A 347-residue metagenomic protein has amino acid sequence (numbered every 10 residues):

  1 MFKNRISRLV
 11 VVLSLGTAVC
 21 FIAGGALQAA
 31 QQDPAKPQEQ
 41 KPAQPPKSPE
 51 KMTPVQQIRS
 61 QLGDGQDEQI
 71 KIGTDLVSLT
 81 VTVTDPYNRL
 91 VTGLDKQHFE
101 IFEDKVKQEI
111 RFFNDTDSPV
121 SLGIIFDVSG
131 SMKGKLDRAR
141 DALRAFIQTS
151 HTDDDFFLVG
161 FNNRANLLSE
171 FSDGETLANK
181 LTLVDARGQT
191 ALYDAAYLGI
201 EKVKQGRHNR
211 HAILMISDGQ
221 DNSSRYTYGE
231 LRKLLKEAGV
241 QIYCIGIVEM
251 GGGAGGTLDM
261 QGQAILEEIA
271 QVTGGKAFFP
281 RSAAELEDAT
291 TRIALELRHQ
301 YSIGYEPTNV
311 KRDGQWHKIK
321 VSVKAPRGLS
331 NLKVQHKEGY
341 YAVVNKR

Functional and structural regions predicted by a protein language model:
M1, C20, Q31-Q32: Proline/serine/threonine-rich low-complexity "mucin-like" segments in extracytoplasmic/periplasmic regions that act as
M1-R8: N-terminal secretory signal peptides that target proteins for export/translocation
R8-L15, A29: N-terminal trafficking/processing presequences and adjacent post-cleavage segments of proteins routed to secretion
V12-G24: Bacterial N-terminal signal peptides
L27-R347: Scaffold/interface architecture of coatomer-like assemblies
